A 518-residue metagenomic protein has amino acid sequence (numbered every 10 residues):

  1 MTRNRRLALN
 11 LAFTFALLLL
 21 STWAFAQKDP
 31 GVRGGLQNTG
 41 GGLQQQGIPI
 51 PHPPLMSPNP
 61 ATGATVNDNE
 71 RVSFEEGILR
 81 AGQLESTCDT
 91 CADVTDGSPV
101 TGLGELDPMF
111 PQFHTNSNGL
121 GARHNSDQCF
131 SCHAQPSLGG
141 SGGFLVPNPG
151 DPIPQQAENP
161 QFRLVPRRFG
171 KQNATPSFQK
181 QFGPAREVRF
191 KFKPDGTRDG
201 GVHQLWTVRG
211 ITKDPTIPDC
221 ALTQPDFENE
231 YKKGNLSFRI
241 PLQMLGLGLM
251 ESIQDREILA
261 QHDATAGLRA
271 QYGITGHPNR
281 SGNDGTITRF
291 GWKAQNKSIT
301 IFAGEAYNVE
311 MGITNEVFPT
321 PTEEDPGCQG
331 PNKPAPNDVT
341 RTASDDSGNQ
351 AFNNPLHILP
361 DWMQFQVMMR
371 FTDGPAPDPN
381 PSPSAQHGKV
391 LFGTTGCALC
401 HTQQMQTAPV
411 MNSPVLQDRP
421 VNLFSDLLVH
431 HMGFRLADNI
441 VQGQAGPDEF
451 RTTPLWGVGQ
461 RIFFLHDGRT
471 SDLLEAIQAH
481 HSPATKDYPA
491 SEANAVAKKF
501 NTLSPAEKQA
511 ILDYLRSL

Functional and structural regions predicted by a protein language model:
M1-F13: Bacterial N-terminal signal peptides that target proteins for export
N10-T22: Bacterial N-terminal signal peptides
F25-L518: Periplasmic c-type cytochrome electron-transfer domains
